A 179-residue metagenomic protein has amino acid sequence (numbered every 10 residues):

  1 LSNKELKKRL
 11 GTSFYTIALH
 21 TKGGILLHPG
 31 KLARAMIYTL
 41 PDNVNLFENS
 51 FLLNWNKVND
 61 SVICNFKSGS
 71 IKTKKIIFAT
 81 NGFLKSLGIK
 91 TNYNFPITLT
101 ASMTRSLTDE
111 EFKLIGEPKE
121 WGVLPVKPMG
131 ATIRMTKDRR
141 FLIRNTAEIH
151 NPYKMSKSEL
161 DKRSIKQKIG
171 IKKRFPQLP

Functional and structural regions predicted by a protein language model:
L1-S2: Dinucleotide-binding Rossmann-like beta1-alpha1 core, especially the glycine-rich loop that anchors the ADP
E5-S13: Flexible hinge/switch segments at interdomain interfaces of large molecular machines
L6, L40, I171-K172: Broad structural signal for hydrophobic residues in well-ordered alpha-helices, predominantly aliphatic
R9, N43, R174-F175: Alpha-helical structural context
S13-K75: Helical element adjacent to the flavin cofactor pocket in flavoenzyme catalytic cores
L52-V62, S70-E110, L114-P179: Active-site substrate-recognition segment that forms the wall of the catalytic cavity or substrate channel
